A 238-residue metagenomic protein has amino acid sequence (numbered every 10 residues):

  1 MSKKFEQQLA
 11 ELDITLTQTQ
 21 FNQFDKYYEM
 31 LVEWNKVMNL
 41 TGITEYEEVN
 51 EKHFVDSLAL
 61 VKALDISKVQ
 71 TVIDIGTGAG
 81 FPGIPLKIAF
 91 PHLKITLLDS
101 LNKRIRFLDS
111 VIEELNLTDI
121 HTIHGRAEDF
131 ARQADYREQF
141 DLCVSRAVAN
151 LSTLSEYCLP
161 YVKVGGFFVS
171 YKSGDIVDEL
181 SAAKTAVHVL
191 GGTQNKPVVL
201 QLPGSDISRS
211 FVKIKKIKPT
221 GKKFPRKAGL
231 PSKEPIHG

Functional and structural regions predicted by a protein language model:
M1-V69, I73, R106, S110-I120: Class I SAM-dependent transferase core
L31, L86, K172, I214: Residue-level signal for inorganic ion chemistry
L58-A149, S155: Conserved SAM/SAH cofactor-binding pocket of Class I
F90, V162-V164: Helix-to-beta-strand junctions that scaffold the AdoMet/dcAdoMet cofactor pocket in Class I SAM-dependent enzymes
R104-R106, I176, L180: Short alpha-helix immediately C-terminal to the canonical SAM-binding loop
E128, S173-V177, L202: Short "lid" loop at the C-terminus of a central beta-strand within the Rossmann-like core of SAM-dependent
G165-D175: Conserved beta-strand signature within the Rossmann-like core of class I S-adenosyl-L-methionine
S181-G238: SAM/dcSAM-binding transferase cores
